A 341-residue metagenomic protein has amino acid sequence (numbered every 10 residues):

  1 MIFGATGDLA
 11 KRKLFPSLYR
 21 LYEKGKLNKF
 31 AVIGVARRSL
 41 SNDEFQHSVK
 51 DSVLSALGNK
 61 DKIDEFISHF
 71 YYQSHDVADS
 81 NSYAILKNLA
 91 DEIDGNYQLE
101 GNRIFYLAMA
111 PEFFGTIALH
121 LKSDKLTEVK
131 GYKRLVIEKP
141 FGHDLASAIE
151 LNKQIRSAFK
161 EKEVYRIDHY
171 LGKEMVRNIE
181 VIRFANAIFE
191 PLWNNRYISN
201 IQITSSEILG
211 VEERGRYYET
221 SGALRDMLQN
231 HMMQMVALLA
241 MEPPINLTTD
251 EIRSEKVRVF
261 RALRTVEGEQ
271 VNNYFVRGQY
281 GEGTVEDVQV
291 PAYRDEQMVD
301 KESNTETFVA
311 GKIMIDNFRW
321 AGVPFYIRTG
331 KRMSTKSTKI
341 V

Functional and structural regions predicted by a protein language model:
M1-I137, F141-V341: Secretory/organelle targeting and membrane-embedding segments
